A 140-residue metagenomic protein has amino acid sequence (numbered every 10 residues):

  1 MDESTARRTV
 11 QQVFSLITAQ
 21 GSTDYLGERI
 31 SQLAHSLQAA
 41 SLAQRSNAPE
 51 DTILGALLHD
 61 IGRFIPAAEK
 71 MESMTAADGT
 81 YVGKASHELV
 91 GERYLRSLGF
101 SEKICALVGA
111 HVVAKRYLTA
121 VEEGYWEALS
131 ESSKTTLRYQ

Functional and structural regions predicted by a protein language model:
M1-F14, L58-A68: Short, composition-biased local secondary-structure segments
M1-Q12, T23, S130-Q140: Long, charged alpha-helical interface segments
S4, G27-I30, V82: Short N-terminal micro-motifs specific to bacterial/archaeal maturation and metal-cluster initiation sites
T5, S31, H35, P49: Short, contiguous, pocket-lining structural segments that sit at or immediately flank catalytic/ligand-binding sites
R7, Q32-L33, A85, L98: Short alpha-helix boundary/capping motifs
F14-L37, G62, M71-A76: Active-site flanking loop/helix segments enriched in acidic
L42-Q140: Divalent metal-dependent catalytic cores for phosphoryl transfer on phosphate-bearing substrates
